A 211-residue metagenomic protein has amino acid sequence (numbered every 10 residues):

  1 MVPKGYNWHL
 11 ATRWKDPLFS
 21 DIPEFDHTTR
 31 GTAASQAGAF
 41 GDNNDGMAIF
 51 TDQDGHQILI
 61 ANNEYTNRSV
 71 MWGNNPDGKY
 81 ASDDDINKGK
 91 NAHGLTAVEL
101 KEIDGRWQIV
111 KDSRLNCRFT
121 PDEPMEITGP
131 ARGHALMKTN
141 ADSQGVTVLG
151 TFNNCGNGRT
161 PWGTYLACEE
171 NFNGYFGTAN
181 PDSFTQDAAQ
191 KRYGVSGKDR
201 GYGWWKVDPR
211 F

Functional and structural regions predicted by a protein language model:
M1-F211: Conserved small-residue
